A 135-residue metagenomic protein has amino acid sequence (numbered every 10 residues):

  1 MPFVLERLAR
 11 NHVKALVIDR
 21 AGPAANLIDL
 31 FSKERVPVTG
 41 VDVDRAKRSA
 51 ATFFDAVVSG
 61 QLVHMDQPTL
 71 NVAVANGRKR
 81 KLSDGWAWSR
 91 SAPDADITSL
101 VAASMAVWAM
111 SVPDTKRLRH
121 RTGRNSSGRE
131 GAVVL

Functional and structural regions predicted by a protein language model:
M1-V43, A51, Q61-L135: RNase H-like, metal-dependent nuclease domains and their acidic two-metal-ion catalytic environment used
R48: Phosphate/diphosphate-binding loops
